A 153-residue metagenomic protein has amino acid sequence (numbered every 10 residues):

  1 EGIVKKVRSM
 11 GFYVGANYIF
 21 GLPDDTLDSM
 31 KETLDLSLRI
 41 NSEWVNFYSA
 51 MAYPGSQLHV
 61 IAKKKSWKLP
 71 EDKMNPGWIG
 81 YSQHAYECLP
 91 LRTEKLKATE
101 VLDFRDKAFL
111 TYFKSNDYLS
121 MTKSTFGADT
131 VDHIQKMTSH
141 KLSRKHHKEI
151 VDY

Functional and structural regions predicted by a protein language model:
E1-K5, G11, Y81, I150-Y153: Short, intrinsically disordered, charge-balanced linker/junction segments flanking boundaries in proteins
G2-K6, S29-L36, F104: A general structural detector for well-ordered alpha-helical segments in enzyme core domains, enriched
V4-S29, W44, Y48-P54, E87-A98: Conserved strand-turn element in the central/C-terminal portion of the radical SAM core barrel that lines
K5-R8, F12, D35-L38, A52 (+3 more regions): Hydrophobic alpha-helix feature that most strongly marks membrane-spanning transmembrane helices and their immediate
A16, S37, G55, A108: Conserved, mostly hydrophobic/aromatic
D28, E32, L38, F109 (+1 more regions): Low-complexity, compositionally biased segments
Q57-Y153: Radical SAM enzyme core and accessory elements
